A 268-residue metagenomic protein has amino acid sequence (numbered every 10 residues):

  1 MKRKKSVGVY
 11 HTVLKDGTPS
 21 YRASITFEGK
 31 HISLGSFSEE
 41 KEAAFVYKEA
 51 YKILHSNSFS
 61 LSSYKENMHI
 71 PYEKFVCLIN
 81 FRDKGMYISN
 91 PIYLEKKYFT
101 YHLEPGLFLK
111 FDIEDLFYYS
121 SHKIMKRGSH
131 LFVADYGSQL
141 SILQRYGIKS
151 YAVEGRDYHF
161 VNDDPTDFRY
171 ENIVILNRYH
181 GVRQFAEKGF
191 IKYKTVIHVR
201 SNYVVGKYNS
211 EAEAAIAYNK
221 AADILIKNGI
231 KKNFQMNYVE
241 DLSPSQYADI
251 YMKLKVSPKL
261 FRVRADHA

Functional and structural regions predicted by a protein language model:
M1-A268: Boundary-flanking segments of nucleic-acid-binding domains in nuclear regulatory proteins
